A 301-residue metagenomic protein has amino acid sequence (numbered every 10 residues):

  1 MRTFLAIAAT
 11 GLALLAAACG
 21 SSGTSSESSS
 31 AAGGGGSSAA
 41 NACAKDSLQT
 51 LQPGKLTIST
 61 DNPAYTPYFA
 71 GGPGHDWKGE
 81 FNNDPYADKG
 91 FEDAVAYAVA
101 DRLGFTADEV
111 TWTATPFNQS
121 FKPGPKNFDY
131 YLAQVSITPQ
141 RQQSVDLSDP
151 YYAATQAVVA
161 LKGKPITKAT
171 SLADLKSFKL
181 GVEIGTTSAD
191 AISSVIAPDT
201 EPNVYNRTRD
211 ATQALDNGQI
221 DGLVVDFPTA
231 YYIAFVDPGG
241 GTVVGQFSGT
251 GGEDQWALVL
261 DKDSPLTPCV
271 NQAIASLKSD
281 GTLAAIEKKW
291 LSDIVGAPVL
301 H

Functional and structural regions predicted by a protein language model:
A18-S30: Bacterial lipoprotein signal-peptidase II cleavage site
G20, Q49-T50, V95-R102, K164 (+3 more regions): Extended ligand-binding regions for polar small-molecule ligands
S21, A39, K45-D46, T187-N203 (+2 more regions): Ligand-binding clefts/hinges and TM-proximal coupling segments of bilobed small-molecule sensing domains
A39-L132: Extracytoplasmic small-molecule ligand-binding "clamshell" domains of the periplasmic binding protein/Venus flytrap
I58, P63, P85-L103, V135-I137 (+3 more regions): Bilobed "Venus flytrap"/periplasmic-binding protein-like clamshell domains and structurally analogous long
D108-D174: Acidic, polar ligand-binding/catalytic clefts
Q119, V135-S144, S193-S194, D216 (+1 more regions): A ligand-binding cleft/hinge motif common to bilobed small-molecule-binding domains
Y152-A160, P228, F235-A275, D293-H301: Periplasmic-binding protein-like
